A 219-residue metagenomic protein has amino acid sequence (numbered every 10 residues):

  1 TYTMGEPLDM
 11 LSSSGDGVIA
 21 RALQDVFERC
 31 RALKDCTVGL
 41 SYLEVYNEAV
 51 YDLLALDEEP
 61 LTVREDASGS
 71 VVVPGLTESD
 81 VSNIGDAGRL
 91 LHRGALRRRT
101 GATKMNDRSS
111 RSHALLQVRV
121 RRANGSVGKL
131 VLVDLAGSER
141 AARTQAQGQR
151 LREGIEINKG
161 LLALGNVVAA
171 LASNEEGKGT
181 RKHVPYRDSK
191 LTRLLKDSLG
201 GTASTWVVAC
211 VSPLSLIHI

Functional and structural regions predicted by a protein language model:
T1-T202, I217: P-loop NTPase motor catalytic core
S204-T205, V211-I217: Conserved GTP-binding G-domain of TRAFAC-class P-loop NTPases and closely related GTPase folds
